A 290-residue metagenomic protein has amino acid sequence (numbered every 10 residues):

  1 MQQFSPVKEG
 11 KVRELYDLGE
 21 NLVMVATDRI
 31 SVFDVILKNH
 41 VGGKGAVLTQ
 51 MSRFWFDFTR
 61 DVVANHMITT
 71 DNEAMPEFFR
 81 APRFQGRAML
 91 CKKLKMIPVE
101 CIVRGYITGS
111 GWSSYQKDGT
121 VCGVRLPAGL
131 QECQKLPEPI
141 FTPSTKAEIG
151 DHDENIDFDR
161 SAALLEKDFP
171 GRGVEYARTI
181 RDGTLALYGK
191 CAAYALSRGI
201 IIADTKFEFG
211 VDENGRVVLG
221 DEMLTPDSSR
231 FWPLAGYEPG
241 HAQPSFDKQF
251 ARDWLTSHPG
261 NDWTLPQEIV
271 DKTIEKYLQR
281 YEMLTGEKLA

Functional and structural regions predicted by a protein language model:
M1-E148, N261-A290: Active-site loop/lid in soluble adenylation, ligation, and acyl-transfer enzymes
N21, M96-P98, R198-I202, N214-V217: Coil-to-beta-strand transition motifs
F33, W112-S113, N214, S228-R230: Intrinsically disordered, low-complexity acidic/polar segments
A46, Q50, E175, T179-D182 (+4 more regions): Generic recognition of stable, solvent-exposed alpha-helical segments in well-folded globular domains
R60-H66, K190-I202, G215, T285-A290: Surface-exposed helix-capping loop/turn segments at secondary-structure junctions
V103, I202-M223: Conserved metal-phosphate-binding beta-hairpin within the catalytic cores of diverse ATP-dependent phosphoryl-transfer
K117-D118, R125-E175, L219, M223-L284: Anionic ligand-binding catalytic core segments
F169-A203: A long amphipathic alpha-helix within ATP-dependent nucleotide-binding catalytic cores
